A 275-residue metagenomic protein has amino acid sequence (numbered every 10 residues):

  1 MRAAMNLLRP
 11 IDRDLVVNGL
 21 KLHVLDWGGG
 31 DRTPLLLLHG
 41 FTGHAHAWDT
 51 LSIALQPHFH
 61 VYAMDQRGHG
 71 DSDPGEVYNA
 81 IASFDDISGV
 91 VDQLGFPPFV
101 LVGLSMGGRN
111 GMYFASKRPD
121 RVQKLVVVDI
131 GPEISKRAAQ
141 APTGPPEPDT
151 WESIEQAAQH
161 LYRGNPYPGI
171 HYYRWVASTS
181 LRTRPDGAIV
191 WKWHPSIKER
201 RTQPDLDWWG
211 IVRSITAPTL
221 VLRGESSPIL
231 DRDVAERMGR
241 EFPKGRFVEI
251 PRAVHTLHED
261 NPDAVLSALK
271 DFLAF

Functional and structural regions predicted by a protein language model:
M1-L35, P57-F59, F96-P97, P243 (+1 more regions): Alpha/beta-hydrolase fold catalytic core
L15-L20, L25-W27, D49-Q56, Y62-M106 (+1 more regions): Active-site loop/oxyanion-hole signature of alpha/beta-hydrolase fold enzymes
L38-G40, R223: The conserved beta1-alpha1 loop
G40-G43, S105: Active-site glycine-rich loops that stabilize anionic/oxyanionic intermediates across multiple enzyme folds
M112-S116, Q123-E155: Flexible "cap/lid" loop of the alpha/beta hydrolase fold
P148, E152-L206, I211: Conserved alpha/beta-hydrolase catalytic His-Asp/Glu region
R184-R240, R246-E249: Conserved serine/cysteine hydrolase catalytic core
A253-P262, L266: Catalytic histidine-centered segment of alpha/beta-hydrolase-like enzymes
